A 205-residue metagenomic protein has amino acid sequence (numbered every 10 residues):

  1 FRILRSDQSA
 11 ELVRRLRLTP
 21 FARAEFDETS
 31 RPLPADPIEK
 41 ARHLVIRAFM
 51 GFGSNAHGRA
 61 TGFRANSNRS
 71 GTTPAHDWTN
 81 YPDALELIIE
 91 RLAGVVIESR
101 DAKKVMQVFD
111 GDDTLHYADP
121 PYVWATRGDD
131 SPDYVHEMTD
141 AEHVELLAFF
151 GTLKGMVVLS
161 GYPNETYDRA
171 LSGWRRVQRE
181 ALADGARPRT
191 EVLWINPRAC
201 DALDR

Functional and structural regions predicted by a protein language model:
L4-S131, E145-A148: SAM-dependent nucleic-acid methyltransferase catalytic core
R100-L115, Y122-R205: Class I S-adenosyl-L-methionine
